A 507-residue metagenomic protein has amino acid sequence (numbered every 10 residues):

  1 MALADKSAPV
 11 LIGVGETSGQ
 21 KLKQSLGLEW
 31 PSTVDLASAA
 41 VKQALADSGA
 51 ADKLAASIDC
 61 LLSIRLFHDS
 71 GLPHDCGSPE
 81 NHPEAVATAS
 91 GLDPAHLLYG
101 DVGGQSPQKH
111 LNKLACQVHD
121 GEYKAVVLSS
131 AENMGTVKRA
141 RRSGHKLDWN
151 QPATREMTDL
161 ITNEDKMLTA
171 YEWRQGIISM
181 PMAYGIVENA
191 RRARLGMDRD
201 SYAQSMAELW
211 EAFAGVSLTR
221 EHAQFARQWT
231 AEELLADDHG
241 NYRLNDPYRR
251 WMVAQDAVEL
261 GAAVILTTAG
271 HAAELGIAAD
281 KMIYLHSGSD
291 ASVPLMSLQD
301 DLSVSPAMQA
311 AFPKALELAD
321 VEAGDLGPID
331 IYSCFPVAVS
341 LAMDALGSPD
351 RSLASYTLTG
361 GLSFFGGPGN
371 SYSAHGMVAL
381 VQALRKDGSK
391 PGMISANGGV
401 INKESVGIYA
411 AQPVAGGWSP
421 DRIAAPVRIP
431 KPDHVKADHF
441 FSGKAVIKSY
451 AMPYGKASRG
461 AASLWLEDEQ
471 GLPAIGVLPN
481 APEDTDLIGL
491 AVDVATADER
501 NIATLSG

Functional and structural regions predicted by a protein language model:
M1-Y99, C116-Y123, V127-H271, I277-F365 (+3 more regions): Conserved "HGTGT" condensation-loop signature of ketosynthase/thiolase-family condensing enzymes that catalyze
D35, Q105-K109: Glycine-rich anion/phosphate-binding loops
G100-G104: Short HxH-centered metal-ligating active-site micro-motif
Q108-C116: Conserved phosphate-binding catalytic cores of ATP/NTP-utilizing and phosphoryl-transfer enzymes
H110, A183-I186, S373-G376: Internal, well-ordered alpha-helical segments in soluble enzyme and binding-protein domains
F365-S373, S389: A conserved active-site cap/scaffold subdomain adjacent to cofactor or substrate pockets
A379-R385: Oxidoreductase and adenylate-handling cofactor-binding alpha/beta cores
G392-I394: Cysteine-clustered segments with highest specificity for TGF-beta superfamily mature ligands
